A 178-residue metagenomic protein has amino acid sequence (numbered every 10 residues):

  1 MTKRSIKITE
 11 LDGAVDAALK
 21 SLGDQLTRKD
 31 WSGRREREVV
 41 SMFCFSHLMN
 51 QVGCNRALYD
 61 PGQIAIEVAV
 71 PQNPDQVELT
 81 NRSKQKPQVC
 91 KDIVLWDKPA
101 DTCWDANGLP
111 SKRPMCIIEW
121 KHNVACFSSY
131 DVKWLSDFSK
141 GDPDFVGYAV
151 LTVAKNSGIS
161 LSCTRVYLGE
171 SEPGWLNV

Functional and structural regions predicted by a protein language model:
M1-N50: Charged, often low-complexity linker/regulatory segments
S21, Q72, V124: Feature marks short, surface-exposed loop/turn motifs that line or immediately flank catalytic pockets and channel
C44, Q63-A69, M115-E119: Extended hydrophobic secondary-structure segments that form protein cores and membrane-embedded regions
R56-P110: Active-site metal-binding core of divalent-cation-utilizing nuclease and nuclease-like domains
D92-D97, R113-V124, L135: Conserved catalytic cores of phosphodiester-cleaving nucleases, focusing on short active-site segments
T102-D105, V124-W134: Active-site-adjacent loop/helix micro-motif of nuclease/hydrolase catalytic cores
S139-G169: Nucleic-acid nuclease catalytic cores
E172-V178: Non-catalytic C-terminal interaction segments of nucleic acid-processing enzymes
